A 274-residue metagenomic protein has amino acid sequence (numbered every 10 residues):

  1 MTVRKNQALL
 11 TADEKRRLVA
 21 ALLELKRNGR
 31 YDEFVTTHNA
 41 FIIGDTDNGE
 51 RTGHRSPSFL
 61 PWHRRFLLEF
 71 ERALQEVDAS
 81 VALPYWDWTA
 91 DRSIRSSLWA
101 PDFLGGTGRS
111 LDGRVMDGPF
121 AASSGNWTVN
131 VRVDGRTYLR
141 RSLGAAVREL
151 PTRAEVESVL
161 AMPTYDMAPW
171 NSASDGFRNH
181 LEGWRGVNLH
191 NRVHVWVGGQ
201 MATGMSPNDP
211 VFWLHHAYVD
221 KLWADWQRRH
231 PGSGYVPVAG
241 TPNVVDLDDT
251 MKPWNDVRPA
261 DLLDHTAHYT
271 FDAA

Functional and structural regions predicted by a protein language model:
M1-A274: C-terminal accessory segments of proteins
